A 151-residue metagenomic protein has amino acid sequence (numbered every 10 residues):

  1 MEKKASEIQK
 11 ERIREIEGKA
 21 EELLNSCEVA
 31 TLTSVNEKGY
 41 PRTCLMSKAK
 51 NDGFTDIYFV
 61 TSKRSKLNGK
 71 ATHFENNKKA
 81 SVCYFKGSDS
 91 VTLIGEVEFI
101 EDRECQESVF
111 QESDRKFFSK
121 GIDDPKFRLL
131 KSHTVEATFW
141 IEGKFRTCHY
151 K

Functional and structural regions predicted by a protein language model:
E2-E28: N-terminal leader/targeting segments and the immediate start of mature chains
E2-R12, T92-K151: Charged, gly/pro-rich active-site loop segments
E15-E17, R64-N68, D114-K116: Charged, amphipathic alpha-helical segments
E22-E37, A80-C83: A short, Trp-centered hydrophobic/proline-enriched beta-strand micro-motif
C27-V29, T55-I57, N77-A80, P125-F127 (+1 more regions): Short, surface-exposed beta-edge/turn micro-motifs
V29, T43-M46: Short glycine-rich loop/turn motifs
K38-Y40, E96: Residue-level signal for well-ordered, solvent-exposed loop/turn and beta-edge residues enriched in charged/polar side
S47-G87: A short mixed-secondary-structure module that forms the rim of ligand-binding clefts
